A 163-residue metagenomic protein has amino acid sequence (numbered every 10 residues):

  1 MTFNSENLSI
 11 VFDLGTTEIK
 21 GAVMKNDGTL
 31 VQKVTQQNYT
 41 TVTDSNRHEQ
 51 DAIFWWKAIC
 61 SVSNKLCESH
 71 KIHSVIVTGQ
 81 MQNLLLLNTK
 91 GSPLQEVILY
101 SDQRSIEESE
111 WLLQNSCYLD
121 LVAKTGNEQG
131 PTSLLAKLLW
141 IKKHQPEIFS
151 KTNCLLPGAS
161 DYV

Functional and structural regions predicted by a protein language model:
M1-Q95, A123: N-terminal glycine/serine-rich phosphate-binding loop of ATP-dependent small-molecule kinases, especially carbohydrate
N64-V163: Glycine-rich phosphate-binding/catalytic subdomain of phosphoryl-transfer and nucleotide/sugar-phosphate-processing
